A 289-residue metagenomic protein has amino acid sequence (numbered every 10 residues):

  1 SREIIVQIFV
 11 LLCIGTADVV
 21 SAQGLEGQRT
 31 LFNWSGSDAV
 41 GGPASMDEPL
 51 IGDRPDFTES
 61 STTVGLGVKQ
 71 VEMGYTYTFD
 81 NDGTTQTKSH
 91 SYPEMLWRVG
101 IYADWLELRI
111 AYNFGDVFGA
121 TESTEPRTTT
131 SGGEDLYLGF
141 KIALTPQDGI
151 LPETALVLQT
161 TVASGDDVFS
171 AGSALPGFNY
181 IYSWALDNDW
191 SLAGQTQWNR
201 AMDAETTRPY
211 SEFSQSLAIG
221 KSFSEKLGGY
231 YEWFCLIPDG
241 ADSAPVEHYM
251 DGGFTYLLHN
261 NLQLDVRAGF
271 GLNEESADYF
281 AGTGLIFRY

Functional and structural regions predicted by a protein language model:
S1-R2: N-terminal secretory signal peptides that target proteins for export/translocation
V6-A17: Bacterial N-terminal signal peptides
D18-A22: Sec/Tat signal peptide C-region and signal peptidase I cleavage site
Q23-Y289: Transmembrane beta-barrel domains of Gram-negative outer membranes and organellar outer membranes
